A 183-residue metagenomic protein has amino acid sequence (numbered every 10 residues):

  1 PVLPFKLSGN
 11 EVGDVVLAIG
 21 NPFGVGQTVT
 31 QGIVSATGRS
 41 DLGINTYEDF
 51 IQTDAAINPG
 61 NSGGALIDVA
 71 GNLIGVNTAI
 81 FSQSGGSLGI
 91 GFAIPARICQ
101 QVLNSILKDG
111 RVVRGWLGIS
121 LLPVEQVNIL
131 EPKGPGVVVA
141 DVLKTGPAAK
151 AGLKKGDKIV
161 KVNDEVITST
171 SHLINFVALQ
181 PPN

Functional and structural regions predicted by a protein language model:
P1-P4, S87-I90, K161-V162: Second-shell loop/turn segments in exported
P1-Q27, D41, I167-S171, F176: Conserved active-site neighborhood of the chymotrypsin/trypsin-like protease fold
L3-F5, Q52-I67, V139-K150: Gly/Ser-rich catalytic serine loop of serine hydrolases
P4-K6, A93, S120: Generic structural detector for well-ordered beta-strands
E11, V69, Q101-N183: C-terminal recognition in membrane/secretory proteostasis and scaffolding
I19-I33, G38-G63, D68-L103, L107 (+1 more regions): Active-site loop architecture of trypsin-fold serine endopeptidases
